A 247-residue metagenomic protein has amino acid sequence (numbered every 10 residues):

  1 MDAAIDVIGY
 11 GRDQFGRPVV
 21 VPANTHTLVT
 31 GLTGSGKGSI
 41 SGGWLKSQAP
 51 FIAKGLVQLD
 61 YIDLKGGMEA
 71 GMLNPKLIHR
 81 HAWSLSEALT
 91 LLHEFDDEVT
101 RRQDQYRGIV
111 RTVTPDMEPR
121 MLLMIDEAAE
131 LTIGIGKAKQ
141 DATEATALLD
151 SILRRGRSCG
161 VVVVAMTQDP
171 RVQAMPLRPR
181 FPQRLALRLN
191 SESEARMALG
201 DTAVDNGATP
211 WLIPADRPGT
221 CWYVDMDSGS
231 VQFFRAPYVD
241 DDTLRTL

Functional and structural regions predicted by a protein language model:
M1-G108, M121-I125, A129-L199, A203-A208 (+1 more regions): P-loop NTPase catalytic phosphate-binding loop
V20, V113-T114, I213: Short secondary-structure boundary/capping segments
K54, D116-M117, D216: A generic fold-level signal
V113-M121: Short basic/glycine-enriched coil/helix segment immediately N-terminal to the Walker B
P179-L185, A215-L247: Conserved P-loop NTPase motor module
V204-G219: Conserved C-terminal "switch" segment of AAA+ ATPases
